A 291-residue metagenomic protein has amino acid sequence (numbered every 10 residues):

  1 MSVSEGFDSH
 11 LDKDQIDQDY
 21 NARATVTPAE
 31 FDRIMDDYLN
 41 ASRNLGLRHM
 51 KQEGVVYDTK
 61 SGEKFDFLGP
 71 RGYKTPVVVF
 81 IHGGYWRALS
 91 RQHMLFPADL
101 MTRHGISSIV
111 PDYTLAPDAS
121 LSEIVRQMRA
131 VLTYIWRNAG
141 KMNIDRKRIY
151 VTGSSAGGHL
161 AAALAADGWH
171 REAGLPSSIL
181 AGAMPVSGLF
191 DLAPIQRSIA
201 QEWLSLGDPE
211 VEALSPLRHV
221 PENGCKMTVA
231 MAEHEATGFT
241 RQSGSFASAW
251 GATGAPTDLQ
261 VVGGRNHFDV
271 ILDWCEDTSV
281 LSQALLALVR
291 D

Functional and structural regions predicted by a protein language model:
D19-Y73: N-terminal cap/lid segment of alpha/beta-hydrolase-fold proteins
R71, G84, E233-E235: Residue-level signal for short, function-critical loop segments
K74-G84: Short beta-strand element of the alpha/beta-hydrolase
I81, V186, V262-R265: Alpha/beta-hydrolase
L89-A98, I109-Y150, C275-E276: Catalytic nucleophile-loop/oxyanion-hole region of alpha/beta-hydrolase and closely related hydrolase-like folds
A130-I199, V211: Primarily recognizes the serine-hydrolase "nucleophile elbow" in alpha/beta-hydrolase and SGNH/GDSL folds
L175-Q196, D208-S245: The feature captures the conserved acid-bearing segment of alpha/beta-hydrolase catalytic domains
T240, G244-A247, G251-D291: C-terminal catalytic histidine-bearing segment of alpha/beta-hydrolase fold enzymes
